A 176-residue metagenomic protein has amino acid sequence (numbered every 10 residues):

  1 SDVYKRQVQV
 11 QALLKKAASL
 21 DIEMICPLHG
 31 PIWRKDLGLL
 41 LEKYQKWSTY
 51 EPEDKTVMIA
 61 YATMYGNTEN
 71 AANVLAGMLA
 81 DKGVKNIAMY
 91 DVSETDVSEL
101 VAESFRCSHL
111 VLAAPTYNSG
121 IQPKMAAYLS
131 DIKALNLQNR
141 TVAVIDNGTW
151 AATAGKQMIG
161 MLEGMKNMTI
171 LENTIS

Functional and structural regions predicted by a protein language model:
D2-Y4: Short, small-residue-biased leader/transition segments that mark boundaries at the very start of proteins
V10-L39: Helix-enriched interaction subdomains in cytosolic or periplasmic regions, typified by TIR/SEFIR signaling/NADase cores
L28, A60-A62, I145: Short hydrophobic segments within beta-strands
E51-M58: A short, charged/proline- and glycine-enriched loop that marks the coil->beta-strand transition at the N-terminal
T68-A72, A76, M125, G155: Short, highly selective alpha-helical patches that border small-molecule cofactor pockets in redox/cofactor-processing
N73-A88, E163-M168: Short helix-loop-beta junction
D96-I170: Helix-loop-strand module that forms the ligand-binding subsite of alpha/beta enzymes
E172-S176: Glycine-rich phosphate/pyrophosphate-binding loop and the adjoining helix
